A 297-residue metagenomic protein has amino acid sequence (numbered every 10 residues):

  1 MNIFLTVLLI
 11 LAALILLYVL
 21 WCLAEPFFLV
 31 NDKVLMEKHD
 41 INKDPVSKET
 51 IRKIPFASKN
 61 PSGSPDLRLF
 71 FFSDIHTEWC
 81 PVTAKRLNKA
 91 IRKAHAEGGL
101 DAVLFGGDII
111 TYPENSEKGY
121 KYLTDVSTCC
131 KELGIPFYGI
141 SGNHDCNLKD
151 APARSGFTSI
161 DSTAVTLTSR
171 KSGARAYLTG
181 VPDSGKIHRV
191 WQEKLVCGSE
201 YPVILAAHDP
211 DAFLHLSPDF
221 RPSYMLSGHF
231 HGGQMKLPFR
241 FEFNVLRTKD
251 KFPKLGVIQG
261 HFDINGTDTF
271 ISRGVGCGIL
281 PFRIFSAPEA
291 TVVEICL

Functional and structural regions predicted by a protein language model:
I3-E117: N-terminal active-site segment of His-dependent metallophosphoesterases
K38-F70, F157-T158, V165-G180, G198-P202 (+1 more regions): Beta-strand-turn-beta hairpins that frame and shape the catalytic cleft of phosphate-ester-processing enzymes
K38-I41, P81-S169: Core catalytic region of metal-dependent phosphoesterases/phosphodiesterases, especially metallo-beta-lactamase-like
S62-S64, K93-G99, L133, R170-G173 (+3 more regions): Glycine-rich phosphate-binding loop signature in dinucleotide/nucleotide-binding domains
F70-S73, A102-D108, P136-N143, I160-S162 (+3 more regions): Active-site neighborhood of phospho(di)ester-bond hydrolases with catalytic His/Asp-centered motifs
T77, I109-Y112, N143-N147, V165-L167 (+4 more regions): Solvent-exposed loop/turn segments at secondary-structure junctions within structured extracellular/periplasmic domains
R154-G156, T163-A164, T168-H215, F282-R283: Binuclear metal-dependent hydrolase catalytic cores centered on His/Asp/Glu-rich metal-binding motifs
P210-T291: Conserved beta-sheet core of the metallophosphoesterase superfamily
